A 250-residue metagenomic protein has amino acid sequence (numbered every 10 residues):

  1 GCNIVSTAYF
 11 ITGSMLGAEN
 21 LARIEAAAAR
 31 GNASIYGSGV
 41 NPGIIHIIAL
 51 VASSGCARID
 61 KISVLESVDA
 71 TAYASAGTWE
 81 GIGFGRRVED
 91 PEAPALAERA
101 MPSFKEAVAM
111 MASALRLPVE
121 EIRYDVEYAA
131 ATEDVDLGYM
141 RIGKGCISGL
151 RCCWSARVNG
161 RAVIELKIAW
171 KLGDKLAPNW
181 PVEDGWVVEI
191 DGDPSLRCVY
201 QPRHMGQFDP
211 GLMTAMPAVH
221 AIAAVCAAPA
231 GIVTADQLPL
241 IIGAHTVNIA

Functional and structural regions predicted by a protein language model:
N3, A8-S34: Rossmann-fold NAD(P)-binding glycine/threonine-rich loop
T7, Y36-S38, L65: Structural motif
I11-G17, V40-I45, D69: Gly/Ser/Thr-rich loops at beta-strand to alpha-helix junctions that form or flank small-molecule/cofactor-binding
E19, R23, G43-I44, E98-E106 (+4 more regions): Conserved active-site and cofactor/substrate-binding residues in soluble primary-metabolism enzymes
G43-G55: Alpha-helical support elements that line or immediately flank enzyme active sites and cofactor-binding pockets
S54-V188, P202, F208: Active-site-lining helix/loop region of Rossmann-like oxidoreductase modules
K175-A250: C-terminal helical cap and adjacent loop that interface with cofactors, partners, or active-site loops
